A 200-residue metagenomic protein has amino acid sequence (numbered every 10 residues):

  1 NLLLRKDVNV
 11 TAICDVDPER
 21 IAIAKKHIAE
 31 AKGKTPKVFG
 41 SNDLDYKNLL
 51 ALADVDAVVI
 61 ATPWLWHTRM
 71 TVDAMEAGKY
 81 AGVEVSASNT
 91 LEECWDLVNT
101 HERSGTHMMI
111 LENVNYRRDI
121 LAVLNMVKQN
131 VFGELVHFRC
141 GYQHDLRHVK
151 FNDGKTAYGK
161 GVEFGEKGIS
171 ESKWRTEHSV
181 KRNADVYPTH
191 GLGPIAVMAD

Functional and structural regions predicted by a protein language model:
N1-V83, E92-H107: N-terminal glycine-/serine-/threonine-rich beta1-alpha1-beta2 phosphate-ribose binding loop of Rossmann-like
D17, S86, G141: Anionic group-transfer/hydrolysis microenvironments
E84-S86, E112: Short beta->alpha connector loops at strand-helix junctions that form conserved, small/polar/Pro-enriched
S88-E92, R118: Conserved PLP phosphate-binding loop immediately N-terminal to the Schiff-base lysine helix in PLP-dependent enzymes
S104-M109, V114-D200: Predominantly a Rossmann-like dinucleotide-binding segment in NAD(P)-dependent oxidoreductases
